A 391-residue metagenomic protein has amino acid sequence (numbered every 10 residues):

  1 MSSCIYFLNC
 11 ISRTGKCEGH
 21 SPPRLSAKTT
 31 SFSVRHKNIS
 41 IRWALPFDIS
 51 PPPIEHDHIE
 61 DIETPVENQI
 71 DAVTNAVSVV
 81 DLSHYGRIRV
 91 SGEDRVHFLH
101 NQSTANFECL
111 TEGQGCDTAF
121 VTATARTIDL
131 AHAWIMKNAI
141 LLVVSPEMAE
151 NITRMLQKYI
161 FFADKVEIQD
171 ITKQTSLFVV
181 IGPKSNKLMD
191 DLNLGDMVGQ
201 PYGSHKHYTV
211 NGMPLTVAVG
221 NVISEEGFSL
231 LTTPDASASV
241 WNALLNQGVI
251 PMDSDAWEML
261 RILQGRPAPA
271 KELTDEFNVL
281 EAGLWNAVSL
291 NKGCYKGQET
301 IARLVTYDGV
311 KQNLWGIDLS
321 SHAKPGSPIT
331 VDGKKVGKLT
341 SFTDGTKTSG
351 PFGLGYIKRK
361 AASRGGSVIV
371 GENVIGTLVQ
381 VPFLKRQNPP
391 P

Functional and structural regions predicted by a protein language model:
S2-C17, P22-I128, W134: Acidic, proline/glycine-enriched N-terminal capping motif
S3-I11, S26-I54, R126, F277 (+2 more regions): Glycine-rich, small/acidic residue-mixed loop/short-helix segments
D48, P52-N68, K165-D318, K335 (+3 more regions): Glycine-rich, acidic
V66-N75, F120-L130, I160-D164, Y208-V217 (+1 more regions): Short amphipathic beta-strand starts and helix->beta connectors
E93, S145-E150, P183-S185, T232-A238 (+1 more regions): Helix N-cap motif at beta-to-alpha junctions
R95-K137, P183-N221: A glycine-rich (often HGG/GG-containing) alpha/beta subdomain
Q102, R154-K158, L192-L194, S239-V249 (+2 more regions): Short amphipathic alpha-helices in soluble, non-transmembrane regions that often serve as interface/regulatory elements
V144-D170: A generic, well-ordered mixed alpha/beta core segment in the N-terminal half of proteins
